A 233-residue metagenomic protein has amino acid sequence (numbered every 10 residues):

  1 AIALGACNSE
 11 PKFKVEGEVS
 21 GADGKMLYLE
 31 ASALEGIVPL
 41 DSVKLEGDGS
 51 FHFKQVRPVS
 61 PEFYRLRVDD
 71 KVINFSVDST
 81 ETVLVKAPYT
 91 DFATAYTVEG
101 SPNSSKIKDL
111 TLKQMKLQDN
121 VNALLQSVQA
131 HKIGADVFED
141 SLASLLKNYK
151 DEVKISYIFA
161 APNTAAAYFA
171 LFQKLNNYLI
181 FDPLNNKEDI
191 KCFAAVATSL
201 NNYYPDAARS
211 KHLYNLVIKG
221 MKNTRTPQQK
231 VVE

Functional and structural regions predicted by a protein language model:
A1-G5: Sec-dependent bacterial lipoprotein signal peptides
C7-S156: A non-transmembrane, solvent-exposed segment enriched in polar/low-complexity residues
S101, T164, A207-K211: Serine-centered coil/turn micro-motif
L146-Y157, D189-L200: Amphipathic alpha-helices of TPR/Sel1-like and other helical repeat/solenoid scaffolds
I158-N163, Y203-D206: Flexible helix-coil transition and linker loops at the boundaries of alpha-helical arrays
N163-L179: Amphipathic alpha-helical repeat scaffolds of TPR domains
L179-D189: Short coil/turn connectors between adjacent alpha-helices in alpha-solenoid helical repeat scaffolds
C192, V196-E233: N-proximal helix/coil linker or "cap" segments that precede and/or mark the start of modular domains
